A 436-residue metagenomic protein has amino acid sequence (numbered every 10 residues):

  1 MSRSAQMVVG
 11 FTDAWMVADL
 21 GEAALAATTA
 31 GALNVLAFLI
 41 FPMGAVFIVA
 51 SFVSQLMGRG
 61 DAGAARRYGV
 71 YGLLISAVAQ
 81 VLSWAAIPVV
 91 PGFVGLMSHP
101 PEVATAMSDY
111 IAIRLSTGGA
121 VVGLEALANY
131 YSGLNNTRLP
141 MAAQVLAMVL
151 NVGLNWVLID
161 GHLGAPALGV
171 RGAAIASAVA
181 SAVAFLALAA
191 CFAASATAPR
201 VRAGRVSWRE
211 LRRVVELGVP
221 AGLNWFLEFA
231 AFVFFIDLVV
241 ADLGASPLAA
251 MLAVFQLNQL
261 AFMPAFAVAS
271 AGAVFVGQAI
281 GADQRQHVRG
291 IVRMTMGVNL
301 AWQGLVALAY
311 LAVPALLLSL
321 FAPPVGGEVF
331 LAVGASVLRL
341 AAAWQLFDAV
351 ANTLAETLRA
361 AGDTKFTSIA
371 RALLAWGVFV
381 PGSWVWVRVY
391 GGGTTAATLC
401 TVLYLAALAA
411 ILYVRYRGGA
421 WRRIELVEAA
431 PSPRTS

Functional and structural regions predicted by a protein language model:
M1-D13, I113, L124, G133 (+6 more regions): Transmembrane helical elements of multi-pass membrane transporters/channels
M1-W15, D19-L20, L36-F52, S76-W84 (+5 more regions): N-terminal transmembrane alpha-helices
R3, A14-W15, S51, P91-G92 (+13 more regions): Transmembrane alpha-helix boundary and packing residues in multipass membrane permease domains and related
Q6, M43-V46, A50, I113-S132 (+7 more regions): Short runs within selected transmembrane alpha-helices of multi-pass transporters and secretion channels
M7-A26, V94-P101, V157-L168, F226-L260 (+3 more regions): Helix-terminus/linker motif at the lipid-water interface of multi-pass membrane proteins
V17-L36, P101-D109, V170-R171, E210-L217 (+4 more regions): Interfacial/gating helices of multi-pass transporter permease domains
A27-W84, P88, V121-N135, L139-P140 (+2 more regions): Small-residue-rich hydrophobic transmembrane alpha-helices
V53-A120, L150-G153, A165-V219, V276-W344 (+1 more regions): Short alpha-helical transmembrane segments in multi-pass integral membrane proteins
